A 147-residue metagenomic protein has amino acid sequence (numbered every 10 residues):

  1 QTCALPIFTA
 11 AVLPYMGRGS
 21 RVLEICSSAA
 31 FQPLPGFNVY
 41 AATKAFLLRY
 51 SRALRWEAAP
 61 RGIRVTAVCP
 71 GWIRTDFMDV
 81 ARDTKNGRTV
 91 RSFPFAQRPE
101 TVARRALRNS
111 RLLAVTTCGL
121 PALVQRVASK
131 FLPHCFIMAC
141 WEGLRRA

Functional and structural regions predicted by a protein language model:
Q1-L5: Short, small-residue-biased leader/transition segments that mark boundaries at the very start of proteins
T9, T43: Active-site helix of classical SDR
A11-S20: A short helix-coil junction within the Rossmann-fold of NAD(P)-dependent oxidoreductases
Y15-M16, Q32, A53-R64: Active-site-adjacent segment of SDR/Rossmann-fold oxidoreductases
S27: Residue(s) in the substrate-gating loop at a strand-loop-helix junction that position the organic substrate next
L34-N38: Active-site loop immediately N-terminal to the catalytic Tyr-X3-Lys motif of short-chain dehydrogenase/reductase
A67, G87-R126: C-terminal helical subdomain
P70-V80, T84-V90: Short, flexible catalytic-loop segment of classical short-chain dehydrogenase/reductase
